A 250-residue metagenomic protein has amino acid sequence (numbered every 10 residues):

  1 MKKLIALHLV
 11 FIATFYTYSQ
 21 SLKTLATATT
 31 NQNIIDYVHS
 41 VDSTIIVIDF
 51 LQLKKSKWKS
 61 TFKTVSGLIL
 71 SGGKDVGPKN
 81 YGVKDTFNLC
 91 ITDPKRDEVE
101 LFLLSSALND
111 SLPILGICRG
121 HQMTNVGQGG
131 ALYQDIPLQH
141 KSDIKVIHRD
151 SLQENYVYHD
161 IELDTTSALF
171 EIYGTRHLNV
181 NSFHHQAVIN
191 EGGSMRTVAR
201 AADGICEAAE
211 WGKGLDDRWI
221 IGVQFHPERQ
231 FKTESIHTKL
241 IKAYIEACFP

Functional and structural regions predicted by a protein language model:
K2-F11, F15-L115, N125-Y133, P137-T166 (+4 more regions): N-terminal beta1-alpha1 cap of cysteine-dependent amidohydrolase-like domains
C118, H184, H226: Active-site glycine-centered loops adjacent to acidic/histidine catalytic or metal-binding residues that shape
H121: The feature captures the ABC ATPase H-loop/switch
T175: Active-site nucleotide/adenylate-binding loops and adjacent lid/helix of ATP-dependent enzymes
N179: Phosphate/adenylate-binding glycine loop and adjacent helical scaffold
S182-H185, S194: Conserved beta-strand residues within beta-sheet cores
D217-W219: C-terminal closing repeat unit and adjoining cap/tail of repeat-based domains
I221-F225: Active-site-proximal beta-strand elements of phosphoester/diester hydrolases
